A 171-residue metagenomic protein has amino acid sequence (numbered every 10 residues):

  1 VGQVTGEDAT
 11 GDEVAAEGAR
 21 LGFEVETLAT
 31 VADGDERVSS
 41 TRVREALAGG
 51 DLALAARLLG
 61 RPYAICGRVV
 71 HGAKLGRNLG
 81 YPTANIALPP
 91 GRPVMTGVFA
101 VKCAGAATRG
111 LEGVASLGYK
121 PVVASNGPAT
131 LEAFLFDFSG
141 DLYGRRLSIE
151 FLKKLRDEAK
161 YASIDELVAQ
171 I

Functional and structural regions predicted by a protein language model:
V1-P82, A162-Q170: Classical nucleotidyltransferase
L21, G72-I171: Phosphate/ribose-recognition catalytic cores of enzymes acting on nucleotide-derived substrates
